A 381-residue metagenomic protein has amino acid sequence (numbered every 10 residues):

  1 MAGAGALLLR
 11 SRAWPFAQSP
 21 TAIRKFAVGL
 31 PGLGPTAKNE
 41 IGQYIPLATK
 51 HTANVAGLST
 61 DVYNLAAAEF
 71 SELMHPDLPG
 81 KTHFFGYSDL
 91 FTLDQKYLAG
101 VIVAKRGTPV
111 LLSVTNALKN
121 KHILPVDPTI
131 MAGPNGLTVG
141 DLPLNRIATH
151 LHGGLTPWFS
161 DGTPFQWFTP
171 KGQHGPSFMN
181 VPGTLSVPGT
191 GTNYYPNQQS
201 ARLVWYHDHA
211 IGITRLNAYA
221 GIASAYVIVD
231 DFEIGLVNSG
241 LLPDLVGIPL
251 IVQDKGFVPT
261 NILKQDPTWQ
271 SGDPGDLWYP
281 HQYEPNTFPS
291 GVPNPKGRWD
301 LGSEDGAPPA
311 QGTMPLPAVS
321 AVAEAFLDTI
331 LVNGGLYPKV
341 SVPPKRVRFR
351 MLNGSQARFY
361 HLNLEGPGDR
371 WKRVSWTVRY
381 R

Functional and structural regions predicted by a protein language model:
M1-A17: N-terminal export signals
W14-R381: Histidine-centered copper-binding motifs that mark active-site loops of extracellular/periplasmic copper enzymes
